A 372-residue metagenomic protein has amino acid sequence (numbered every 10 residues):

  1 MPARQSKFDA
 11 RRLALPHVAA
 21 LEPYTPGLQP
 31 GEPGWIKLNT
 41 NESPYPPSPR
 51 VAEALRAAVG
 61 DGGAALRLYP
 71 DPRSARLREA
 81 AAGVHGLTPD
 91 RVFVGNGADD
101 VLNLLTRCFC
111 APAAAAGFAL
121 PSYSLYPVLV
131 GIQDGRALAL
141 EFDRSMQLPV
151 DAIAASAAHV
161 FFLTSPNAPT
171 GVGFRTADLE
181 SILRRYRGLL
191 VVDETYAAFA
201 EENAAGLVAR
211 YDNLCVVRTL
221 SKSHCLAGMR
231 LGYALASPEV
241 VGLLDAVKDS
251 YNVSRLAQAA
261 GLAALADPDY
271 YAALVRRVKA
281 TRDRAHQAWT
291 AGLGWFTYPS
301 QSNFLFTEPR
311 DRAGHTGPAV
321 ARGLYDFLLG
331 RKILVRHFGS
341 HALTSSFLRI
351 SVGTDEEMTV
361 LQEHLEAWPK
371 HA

Functional and structural regions predicted by a protein language model:
P2-L68, S156: N-terminal "arm"/small-domain region of PLP-dependent enzymes with the aminotransferase-like
V18, P23-P26, P299-S302, T307 (+1 more regions): Conserved PLP cofactor-binding pocket of PLP-dependent enzymes
S48, R73, N213-A291, W295-Y298: PLP-dependent aminotransferase class I/II
D61-G62, S74-A115, Q133: Phosphate-binding glycine-rich loop
R78-A80, G131, Q147-A157, P169-L226 (+1 more regions): Active-site pre-lysine segment of PLP-dependent enzymes
C108-T164: PLP-dependent aminotransferase-like
A177, G317, F327-R331, S340-A372: PLP-dependent enzyme catalytic core of the Aspartate aminotransferase-like
V278-K279, G292-R331: Conserved PLP-binding catalytic core of the aspartate aminotransferase-like
